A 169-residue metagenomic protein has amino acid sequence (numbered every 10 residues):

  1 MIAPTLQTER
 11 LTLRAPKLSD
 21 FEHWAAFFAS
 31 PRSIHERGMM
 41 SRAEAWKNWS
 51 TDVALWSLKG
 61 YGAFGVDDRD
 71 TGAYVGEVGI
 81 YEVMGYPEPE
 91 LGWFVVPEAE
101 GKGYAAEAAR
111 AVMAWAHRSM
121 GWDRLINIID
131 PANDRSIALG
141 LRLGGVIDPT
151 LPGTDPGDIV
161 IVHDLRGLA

Functional and structural regions predicted by a protein language model:
M1-R37, S50, A63-A169: Acyl-donor (CoA/ACP) binding surface of acyl/acetyltransferases
S41-G60: Active-site rim helix/loop that mediates acceptor-substrate recognition in acyltransferases
